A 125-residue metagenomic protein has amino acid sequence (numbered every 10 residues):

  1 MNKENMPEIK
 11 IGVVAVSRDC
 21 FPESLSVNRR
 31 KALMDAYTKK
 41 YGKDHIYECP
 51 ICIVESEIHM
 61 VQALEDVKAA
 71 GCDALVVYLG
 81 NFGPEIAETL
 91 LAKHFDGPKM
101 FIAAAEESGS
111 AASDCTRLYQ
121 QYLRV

Functional and structural regions predicted by a protein language model:
M1-V125: Metallocofactor- and cofactor-centric catalytic cores in central/energy metabolism, strongly enriched
